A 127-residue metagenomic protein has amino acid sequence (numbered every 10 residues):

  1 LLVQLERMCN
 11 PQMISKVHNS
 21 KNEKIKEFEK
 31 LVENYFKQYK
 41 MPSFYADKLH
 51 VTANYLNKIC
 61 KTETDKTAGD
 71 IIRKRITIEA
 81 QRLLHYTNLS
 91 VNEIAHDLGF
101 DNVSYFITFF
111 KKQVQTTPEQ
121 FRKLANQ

Functional and structural regions predicted by a protein language model:
L1-V3: Core structural elements
L5-K30, N34-K48, T62-D70, K74: Short, Lys/Arg-enriched, Trp-marked, Pro/Gly-tolerant hinge/linker segments that flank
R7, P11, N34, Q38 (+5 more regions): Conserved amphipathic alpha-helical interaction elements at protein-protein interfaces in regulatory, energy-coupling
P42, A53, V91: Helix-turn-helix DNA-binding elements, focusing on the entry/boundary residues of the two helices that contact DNA
S43-F44, E93, Q120: Alpha-helical residues within helix-turn-helix
K48, D97-L98, Q113: Residues within the alpha-helical elements of helix-turn-helix
L56, Y105-F106, F110: Short hydrophobic/aromatic patch on the recognition helix
T62-I107, K123-Q127: Terminal helix-turn-helix DNA-binding modules in bacterial transcription factors
